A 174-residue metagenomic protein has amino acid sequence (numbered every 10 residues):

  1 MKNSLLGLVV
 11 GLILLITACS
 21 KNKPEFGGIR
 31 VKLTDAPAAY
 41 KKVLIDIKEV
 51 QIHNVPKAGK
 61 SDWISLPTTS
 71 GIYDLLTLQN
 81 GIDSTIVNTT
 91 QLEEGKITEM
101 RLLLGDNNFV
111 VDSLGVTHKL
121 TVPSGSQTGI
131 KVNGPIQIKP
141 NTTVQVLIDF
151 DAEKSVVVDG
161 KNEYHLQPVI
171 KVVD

Functional and structural regions predicted by a protein language model:
M1-L6, V10, S20: Positively charged n-region of N-terminal signal peptides that target proteins for export
V10-G11, I170: N-terminal non-cleavable signal-anchor helices
L12-I13, G59: Alpha-helical transmembrane segments and their juxtamembrane interfaces
L15-A18: C-terminal motif of bacterial Sec signal peptides marking the signal peptidase cleavage site
S20-D174: A short, solvent-exposed, low-complexity linear motif enriched for acidic/polar residues with Pro/Gly/Ser/Thr
